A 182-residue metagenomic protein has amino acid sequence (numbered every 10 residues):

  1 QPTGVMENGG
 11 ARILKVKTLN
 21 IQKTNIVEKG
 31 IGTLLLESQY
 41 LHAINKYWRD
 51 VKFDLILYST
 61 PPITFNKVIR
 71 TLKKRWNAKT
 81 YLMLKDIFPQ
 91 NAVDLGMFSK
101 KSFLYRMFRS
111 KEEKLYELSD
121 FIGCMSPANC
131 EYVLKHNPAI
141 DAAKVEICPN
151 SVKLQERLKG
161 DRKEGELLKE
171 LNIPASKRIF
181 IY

Functional and structural regions predicted by a protein language model:
Q1-Y47: A conserved catalytic-core segment of Leloir-type glycosyltransferases
I21-E28, V51, K73-S110, Q155: Acceptor-binding helix/loop patch of EC 2.4 sugar-transfer enzymes, predominantly nucleotide-sugar-dependent
K29-N45, F53-A78, L82-N91: An aromatic- and histidine-rich active-site surface loop
D54-L55, F121, I179: Structural motif
T64-K67, T71-W76, F103-I122: Membrane-proximal helix-turn-helix segments that form the acceptor-binding/catalytic region of lipid-linked
A128, C148-S151: Carbohydrate-associated surface elements
L134, P138, A143, S151-K169: Acidic anion/phosphate-binding donor-loop and adjacent secondary structure in glycosyltransferase catalytic cores
E166, I173-Y182: Conserved donor-binding/catalytic core segment of Leloir-type glycosyltransferases
